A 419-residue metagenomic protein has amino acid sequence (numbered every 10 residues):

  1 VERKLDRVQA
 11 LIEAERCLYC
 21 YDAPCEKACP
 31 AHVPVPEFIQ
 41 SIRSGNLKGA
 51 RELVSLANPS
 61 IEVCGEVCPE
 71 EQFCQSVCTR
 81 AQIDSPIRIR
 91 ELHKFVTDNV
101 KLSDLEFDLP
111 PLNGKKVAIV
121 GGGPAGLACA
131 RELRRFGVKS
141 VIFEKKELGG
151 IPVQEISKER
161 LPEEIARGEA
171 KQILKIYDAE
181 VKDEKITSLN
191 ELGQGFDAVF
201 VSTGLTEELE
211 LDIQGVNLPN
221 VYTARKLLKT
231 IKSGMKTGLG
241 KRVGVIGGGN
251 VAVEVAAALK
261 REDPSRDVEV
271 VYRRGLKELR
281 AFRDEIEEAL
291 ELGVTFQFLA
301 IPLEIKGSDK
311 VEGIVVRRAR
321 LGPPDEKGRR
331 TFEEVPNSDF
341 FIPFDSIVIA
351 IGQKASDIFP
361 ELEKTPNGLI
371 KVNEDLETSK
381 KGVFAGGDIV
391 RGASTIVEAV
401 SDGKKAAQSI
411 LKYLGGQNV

Functional and structural regions predicted by a protein language model:
V1-K116, V201-N217, G307-V311, L321 (+8 more regions): Ferredoxin-type iron-sulfur electron-transfer modules and their immediate structural context
V1-R3, H32-S44, L53-S55, Q82 (+7 more regions): Beta1-alpha1 glycine-rich phosphate/pyrophosphate-binding loop at the start of Rossmann-like nucleotide-binding domains
D6, D178-G193, I231-G234, L299-D345: A structured beta-alpha segment of the ubiquitous adenosine-cofactor-binding alpha/beta core
F95-P111, K171-E184, S188-L189, E208-D263 (+1 more regions): Glycine-rich dinucleotide-binding loop and its adjacent helix/turn
P111, K116-A118, R167-I213, E304-V311 (+3 more regions): Feature captures the FAD/FMN-dependent oxidoreductase FAD-binding
G121-P124, G248-G249, D388: Glycine-rich Rossmann-fold phosphate-binding loop(s) that bind the pyrophosphate of adenine dinucleotide cofactors
V201-S202, T223, V245, I349: Redox-cofactor binding/interface segments in oxidoreductases and associated redox assembly factors
N217-G240, K327-A393: FAD-site-proximal beta/loop scaffold in flavoenzymes
